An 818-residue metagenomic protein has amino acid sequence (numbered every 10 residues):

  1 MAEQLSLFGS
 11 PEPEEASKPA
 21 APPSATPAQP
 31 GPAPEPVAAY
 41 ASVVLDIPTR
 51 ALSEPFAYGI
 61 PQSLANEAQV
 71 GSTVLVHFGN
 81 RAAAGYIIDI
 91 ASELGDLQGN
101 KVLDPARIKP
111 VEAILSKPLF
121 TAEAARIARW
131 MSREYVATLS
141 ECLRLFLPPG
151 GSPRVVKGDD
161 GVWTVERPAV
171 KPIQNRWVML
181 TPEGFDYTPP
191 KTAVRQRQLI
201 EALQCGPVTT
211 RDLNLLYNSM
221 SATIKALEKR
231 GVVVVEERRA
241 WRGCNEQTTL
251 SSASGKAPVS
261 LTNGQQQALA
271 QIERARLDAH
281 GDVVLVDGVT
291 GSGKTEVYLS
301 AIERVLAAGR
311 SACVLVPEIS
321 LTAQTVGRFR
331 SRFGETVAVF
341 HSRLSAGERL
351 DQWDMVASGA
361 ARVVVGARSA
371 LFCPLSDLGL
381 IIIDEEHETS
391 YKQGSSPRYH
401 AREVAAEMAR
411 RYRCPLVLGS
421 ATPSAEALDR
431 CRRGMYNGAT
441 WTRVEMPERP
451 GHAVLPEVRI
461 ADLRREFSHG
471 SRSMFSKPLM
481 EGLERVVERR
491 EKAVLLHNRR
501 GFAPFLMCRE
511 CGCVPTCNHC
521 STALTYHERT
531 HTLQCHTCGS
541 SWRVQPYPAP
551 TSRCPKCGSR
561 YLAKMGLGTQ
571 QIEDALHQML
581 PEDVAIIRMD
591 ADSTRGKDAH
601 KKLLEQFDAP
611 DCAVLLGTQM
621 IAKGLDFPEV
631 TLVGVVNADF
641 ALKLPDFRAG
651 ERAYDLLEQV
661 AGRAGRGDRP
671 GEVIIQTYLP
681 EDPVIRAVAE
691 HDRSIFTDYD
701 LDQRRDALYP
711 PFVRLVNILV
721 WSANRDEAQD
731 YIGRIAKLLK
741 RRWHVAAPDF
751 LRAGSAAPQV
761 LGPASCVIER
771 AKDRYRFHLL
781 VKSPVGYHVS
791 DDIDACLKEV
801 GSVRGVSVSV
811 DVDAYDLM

Functional and structural regions predicted by a protein language model:
M1-V417, A427, R433-A453, E488 (+3 more regions): Accessory, non-ATPase domains that flank or precede helicase/AAA+ motor cores in DNA-metabolism machines
D46, E201, R705-P710, C766-K772: Short, flexible, solvent-exposed loop/turn segments with mixed acidic/basic and small polar residues
S252-T262, Q266, A270, H280-Q729 (+6 more regions): Inter-lobe coupling/hinge segments of SF2-like helicase ATPases
F333, L580-E582, R742-A753, G801: Short helix-capping segments at alpha-helix termini
Q729-L761: Short amphipathic alpha-helix segments
A746, R752-A757, A771-Y775, Y787 (+1 more regions): Nucleotide-binding motor/catalytic cores of P-loop/tubulin-like NTPases across gene-expression machines
L751-S755, Q759-K772, S809-M818: Short proline/glycine- and acidic-rich turn/helix-capping motifs at secondary-structure junctions
